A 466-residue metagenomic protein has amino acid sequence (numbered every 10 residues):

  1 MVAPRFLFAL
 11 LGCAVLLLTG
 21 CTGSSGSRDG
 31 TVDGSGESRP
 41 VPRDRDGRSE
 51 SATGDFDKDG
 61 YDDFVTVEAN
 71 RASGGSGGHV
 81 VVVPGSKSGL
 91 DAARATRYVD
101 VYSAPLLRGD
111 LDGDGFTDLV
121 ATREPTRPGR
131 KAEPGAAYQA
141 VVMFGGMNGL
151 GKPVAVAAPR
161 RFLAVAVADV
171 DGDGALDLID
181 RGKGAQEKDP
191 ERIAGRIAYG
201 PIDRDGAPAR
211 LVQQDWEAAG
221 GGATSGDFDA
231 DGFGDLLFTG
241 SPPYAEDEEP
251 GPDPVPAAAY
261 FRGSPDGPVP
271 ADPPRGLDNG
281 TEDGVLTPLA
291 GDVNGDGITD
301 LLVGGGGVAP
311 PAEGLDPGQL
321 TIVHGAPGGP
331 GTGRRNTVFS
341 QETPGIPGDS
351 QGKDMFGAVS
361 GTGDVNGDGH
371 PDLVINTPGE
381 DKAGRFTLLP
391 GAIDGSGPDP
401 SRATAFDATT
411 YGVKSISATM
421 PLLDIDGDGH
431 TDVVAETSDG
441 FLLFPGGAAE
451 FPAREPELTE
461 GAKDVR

Functional and structural regions predicted by a protein language model:
V2-F6, L11-G47, G77, V82-Y102 (+6 more regions): Blade-edge motifs of beta-propeller repeat domains
R39-V41, G47-K58, Y102-F116, F162-V170 (+6 more regions): Beta-propeller blade termini
V41-H79: Beta-strand-rich domains and repeat architectures in extracellular enzymes and scaffolds, especially beta-propellers
K58-V67, G113-R123, G172-R181, A230-T239 (+3 more regions): Acidic/hydrophobic-patterned starts of short beta strands in beta-sheet-rich repeat architectures
A69-G74, E124-K131, K183-K188, P242-D247 (+3 more regions): Short glycine/acidic-enriched loop and turn motifs that connect beta-strands
T96-G263: Long, acidic/polar, low-complexity amphipathic helices and coiled-coil-like
E217-S360, G369, N376-T377: Beta-propeller domains
V285-P288, V293, I298-G304, G318-V323 (+3 more regions): Hydrophobic multi-pass inner-membrane translocation pores used for secretion and envelope-lipid/glycan export
